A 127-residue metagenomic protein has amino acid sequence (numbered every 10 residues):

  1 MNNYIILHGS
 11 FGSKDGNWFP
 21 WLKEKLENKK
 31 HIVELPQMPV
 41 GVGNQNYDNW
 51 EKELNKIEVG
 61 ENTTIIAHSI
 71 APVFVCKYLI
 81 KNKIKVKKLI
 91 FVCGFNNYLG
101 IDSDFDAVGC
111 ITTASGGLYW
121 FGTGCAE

Functional and structural regions predicted by a protein language model:
N2-E61: Active-site catalytic motif of lipid deacylating hydrolases and related acyltransferases
S10, S69-A71, F95-N96, C125: Short, flexible active-site-adjacent loop segments at beta-strand->alpha-helix junctions, enriched in small/polar
G16-N17, F74-K77, G100-D102: Short glycine-/acidic-enriched loop or helix-start segments at secondary-structure transitions that form or flank
L26, Y78-L79: Aromatic pocket-lining residues of Rossmann-like dinucleotide-binding sites
D48-K56, F74-K77, T112-A114: Glycine-rich, highly charged phosphate/nucleotide-binding loops
T64-I66, L89: Conserved alpha/beta-hydrolase fold motif
I66-C76: Gly/Ala-rich beta-loop-alpha elbow adjacent to hydrolase catalytic centers
I80-E127: The alpha/beta-hydrolase serine catalytic core
